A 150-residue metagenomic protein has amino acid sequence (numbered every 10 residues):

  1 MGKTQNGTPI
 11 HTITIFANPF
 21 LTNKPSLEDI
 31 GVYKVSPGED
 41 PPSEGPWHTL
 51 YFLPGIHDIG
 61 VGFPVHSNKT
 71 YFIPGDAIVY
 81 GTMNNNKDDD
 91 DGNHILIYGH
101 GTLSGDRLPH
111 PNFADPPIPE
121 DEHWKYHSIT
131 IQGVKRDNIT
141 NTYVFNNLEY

Functional and structural regions predicted by a protein language model:
M1-Y150: Extracellular/periplasmic carbohydrate-active domains that bind, remodel, or depolymerize complex polysaccharides
